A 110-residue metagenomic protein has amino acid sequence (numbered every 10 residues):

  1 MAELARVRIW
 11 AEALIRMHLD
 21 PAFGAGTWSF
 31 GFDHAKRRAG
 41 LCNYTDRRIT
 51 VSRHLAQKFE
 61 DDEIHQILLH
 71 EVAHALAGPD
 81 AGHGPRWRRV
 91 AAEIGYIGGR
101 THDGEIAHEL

Functional and structural regions predicted by a protein language model:
M1-Q66, A75-L110: Active-site-proximal or metal-binding-adjacent scaffold patches in catalytic folds
E71: Walker B catalytic acidic pair
